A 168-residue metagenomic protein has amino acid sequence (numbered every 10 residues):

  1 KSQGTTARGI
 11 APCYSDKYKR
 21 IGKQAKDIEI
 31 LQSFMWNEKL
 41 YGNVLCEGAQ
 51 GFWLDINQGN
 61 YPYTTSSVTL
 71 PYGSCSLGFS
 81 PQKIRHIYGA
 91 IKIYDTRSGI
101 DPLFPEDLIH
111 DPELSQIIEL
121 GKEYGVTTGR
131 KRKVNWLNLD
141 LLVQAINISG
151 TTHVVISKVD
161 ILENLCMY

Functional and structural regions predicted by a protein language model:
K1-Y168: Non-transmembrane, aqueous-exposed alpha-helical and coiled segments at domain scale
